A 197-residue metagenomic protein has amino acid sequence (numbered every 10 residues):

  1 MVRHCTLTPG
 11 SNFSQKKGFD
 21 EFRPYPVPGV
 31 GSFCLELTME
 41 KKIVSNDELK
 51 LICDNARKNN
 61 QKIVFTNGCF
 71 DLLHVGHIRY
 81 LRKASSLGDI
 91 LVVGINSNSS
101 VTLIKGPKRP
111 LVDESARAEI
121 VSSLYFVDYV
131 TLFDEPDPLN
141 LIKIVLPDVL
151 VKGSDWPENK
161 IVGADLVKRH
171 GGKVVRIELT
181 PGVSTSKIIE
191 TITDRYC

Functional and structural regions predicted by a protein language model:
M1-V2, K17-E21: Residue-level detector of alpha-helical transmembrane segments in integral membrane proteins
M1-V2, V27-V30, V121: Short hydrophobic transmembrane-like helices used for membrane targeting/insertion
V2-N12: Extreme N-terminal basic, low-complexity initiation segments that serve as generic localization/processing leaders
T8-P9, K16, K50, P110: Helix-centric, low-specificity signal for extended rod-like, repetitive segments
S11, F19-P26, V30-G31: N-terminal amphipathic/hydrophobic targeting modules at extreme N-termini, encompassing cleavable Sec/SRP-type signal
G31-C197: Nucleotidyltransferase catalytic core that binds NTPs
